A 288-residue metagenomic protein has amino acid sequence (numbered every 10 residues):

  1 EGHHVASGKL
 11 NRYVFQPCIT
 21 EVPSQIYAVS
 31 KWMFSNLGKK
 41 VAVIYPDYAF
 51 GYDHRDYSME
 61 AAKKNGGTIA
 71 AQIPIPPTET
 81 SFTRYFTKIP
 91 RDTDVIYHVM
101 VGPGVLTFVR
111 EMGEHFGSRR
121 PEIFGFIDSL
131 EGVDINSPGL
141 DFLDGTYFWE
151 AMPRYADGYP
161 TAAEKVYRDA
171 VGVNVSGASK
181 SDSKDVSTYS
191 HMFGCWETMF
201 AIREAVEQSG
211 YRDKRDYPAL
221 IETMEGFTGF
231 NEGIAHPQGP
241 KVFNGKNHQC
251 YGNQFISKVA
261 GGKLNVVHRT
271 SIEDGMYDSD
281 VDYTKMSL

Functional and structural regions predicted by a protein language model:
E1-I73, R120-F148, R154-Y155: Extracytoplasmic ligand/sensor domains, especially the bilobed periplasmic-binding protein
E1-S7, P74-T80, L106, H115 (+1 more regions): Beta-alpha junction/loop-to-helix N-cap segments that form part of ligand/metal-binding clefts
N11, I19, M112-T198, E207-G210 (+1 more regions): Extracellular/periplasmic periplasmic-binding protein-like sensory domains
S24-A28, P74-I89: Structural motif
F34-K39, M59-G67, R91, G113-G117 (+4 more regions): Sec-exported extracytoplasmic/periplasmic mature domains
A42-Y45, T93-G102, F108, R119-F126 (+1 more regions): Periplasmic-binding protein-like
Y57, R84-Y85, T107-M112, I135-P138: A short acidic, amphipathic alpha-helical/loop segment
S176-M199, R203-H268, M286-L288: Segments of small-molecule ligand-sensing domains
